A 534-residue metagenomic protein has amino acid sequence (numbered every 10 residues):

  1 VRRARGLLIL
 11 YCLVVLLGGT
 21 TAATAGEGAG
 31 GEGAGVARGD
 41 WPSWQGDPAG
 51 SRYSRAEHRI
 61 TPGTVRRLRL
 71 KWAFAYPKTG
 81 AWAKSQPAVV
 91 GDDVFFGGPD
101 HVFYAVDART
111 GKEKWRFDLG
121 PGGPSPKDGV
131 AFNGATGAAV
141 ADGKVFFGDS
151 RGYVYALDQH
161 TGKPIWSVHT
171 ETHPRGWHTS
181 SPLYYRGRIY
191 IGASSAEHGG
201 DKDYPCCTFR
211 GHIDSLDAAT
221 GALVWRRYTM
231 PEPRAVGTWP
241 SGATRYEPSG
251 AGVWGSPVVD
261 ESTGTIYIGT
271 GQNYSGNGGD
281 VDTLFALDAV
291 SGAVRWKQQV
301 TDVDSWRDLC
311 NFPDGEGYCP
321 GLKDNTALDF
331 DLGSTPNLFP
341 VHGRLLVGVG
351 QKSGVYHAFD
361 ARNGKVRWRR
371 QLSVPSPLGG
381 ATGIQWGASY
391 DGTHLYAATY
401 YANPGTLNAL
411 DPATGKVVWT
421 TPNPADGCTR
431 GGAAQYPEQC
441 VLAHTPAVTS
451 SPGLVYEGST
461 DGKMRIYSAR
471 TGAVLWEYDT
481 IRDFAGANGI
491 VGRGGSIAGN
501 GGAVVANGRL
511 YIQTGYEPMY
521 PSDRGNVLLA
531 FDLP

Functional and structural regions predicted by a protein language model:
G28-K71, T229, R234: Blade/loop signatures of beta-propeller domains
R38-G39, G91-D93, D142-K144, R186-R188 (+5 more regions): Short coil/turn segments that connect the beta-strands within blades of beta-propeller domains
D47, D100, R151, S195 (+5 more regions): Residue-level signature of beta-propeller blades and closely related beta-rich strand-turn architectures in secreted
A73-A88, R116-A139, S167-L183, A193-H198 (+10 more regions): Extracytoplasmic beta-rich repeat domains
D100, R151, T208-H212, D280-V281 (+4 more regions): A detector of repeated loop/turn-to-beta-strand junctions in beta-rich toroidal repeat architectures
D107-T110, G120, D158-G162, D217-T220 (+5 more regions): Short loop/turn segments that connect beta-strands within beta-propeller blades
S496-P534: Blade-level signature of beta-propeller repeat domains, shared across WD40, Kelch, NHL, RCC1 and BNR/Asp-box propellers
